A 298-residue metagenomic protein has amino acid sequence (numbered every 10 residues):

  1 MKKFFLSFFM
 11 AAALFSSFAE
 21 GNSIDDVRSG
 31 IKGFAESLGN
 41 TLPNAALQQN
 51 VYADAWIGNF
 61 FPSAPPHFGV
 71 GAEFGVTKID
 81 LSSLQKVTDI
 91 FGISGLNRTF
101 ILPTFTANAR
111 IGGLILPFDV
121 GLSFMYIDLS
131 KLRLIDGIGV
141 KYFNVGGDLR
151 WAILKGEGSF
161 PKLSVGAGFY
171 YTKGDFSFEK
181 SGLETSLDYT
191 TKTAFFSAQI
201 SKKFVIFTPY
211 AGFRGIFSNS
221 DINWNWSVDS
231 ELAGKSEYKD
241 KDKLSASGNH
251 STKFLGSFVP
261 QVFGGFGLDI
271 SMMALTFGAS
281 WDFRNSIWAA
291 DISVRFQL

Functional and structural regions predicted by a protein language model:
F4-F15: Sec-dependent N-terminal signal peptides
E20-K155: Transmembrane beta-barrel domains of Gram-negative outer membranes and organellar outer membranes
N22-G33, F254-L298: Predominantly the C-terminal beta-signal and adjacent terminal strand-loop region of outer-membrane beta-barrel
P66-A72, F118-L122, G147, P161-A167 (+5 more regions): Transmembrane beta-strands of outer-membrane beta-barrel proteins
F74-D80, G113, F124-S130, I153 (+6 more regions): Transmembrane beta-strands of outer-membrane beta-barrel pores
K78-F100, D128-F143, Y170-A194, N219-E231 (+1 more regions): Extracellular/periplasm-exposed beta-strand and loop segments of Gram-negative cell-envelope proteins, dominated by
A107-G113, V145-L154, F196-A198, V262-I270 (+1 more regions): Feature captures outer-membrane beta-barrel proteins of Gram-negative bacteria and organelles
F118-R133, G137-K180, D188-P209: Gram-negative (and chloroplast) outer-membrane scaffold detector with strong preference for beta-barrel transmembrane
